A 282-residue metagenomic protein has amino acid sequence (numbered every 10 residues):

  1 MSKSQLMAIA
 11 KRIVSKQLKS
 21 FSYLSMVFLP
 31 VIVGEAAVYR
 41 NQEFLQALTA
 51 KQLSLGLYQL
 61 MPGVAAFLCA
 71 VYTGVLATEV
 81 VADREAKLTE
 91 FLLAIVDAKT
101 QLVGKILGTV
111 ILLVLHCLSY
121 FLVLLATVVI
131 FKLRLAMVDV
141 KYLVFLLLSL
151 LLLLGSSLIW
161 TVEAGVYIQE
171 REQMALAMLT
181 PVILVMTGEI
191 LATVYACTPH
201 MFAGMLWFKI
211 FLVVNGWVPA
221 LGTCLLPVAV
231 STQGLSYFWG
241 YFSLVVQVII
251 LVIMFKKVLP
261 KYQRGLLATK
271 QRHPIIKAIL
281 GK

Functional and structural regions predicted by a protein language model:
K11-P30, L176, S236-Y241: Membrane-interface helix starts
I13-L18, I159-E170, S231, V248-K282: Junction motif at the cytosolic side of a transmembrane helix
Q17-F44, G56-Y72, H116-L122, V182-G188 (+1 more regions): Hydrophobic alpha-helical transmembrane segments of multi-pass membrane transport/permease proteins
A36-F44, E172-V214: Transmembrane helix segments
A37, L147-L148, L225-G265: Alpha-helical transmembrane segments of multi-pass membrane transporters/translocases
L45-T49, L53-S54, V123-L147, A203-F208 (+1 more regions): Membrane-interfacial helix-loop-helix connectors in multipass membrane proteins
T73-A94: Transmembrane helix boundary and interhelical loop/hinge segments in multi-pass membrane proteins
L151-L184: A structural motif at transmembrane helix-loop-helix junctions in multipass membrane proteins
